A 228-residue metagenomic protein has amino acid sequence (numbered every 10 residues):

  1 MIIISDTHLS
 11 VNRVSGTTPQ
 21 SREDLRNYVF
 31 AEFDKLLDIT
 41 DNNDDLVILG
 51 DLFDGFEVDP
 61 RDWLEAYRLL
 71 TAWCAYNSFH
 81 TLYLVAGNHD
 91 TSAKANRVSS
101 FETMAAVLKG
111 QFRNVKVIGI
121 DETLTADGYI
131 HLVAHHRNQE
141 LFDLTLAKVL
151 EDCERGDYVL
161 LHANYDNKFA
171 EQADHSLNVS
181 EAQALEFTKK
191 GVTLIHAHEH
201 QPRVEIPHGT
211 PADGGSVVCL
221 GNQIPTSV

Functional and structural regions predicted by a protein language model:
M1-E65, L69, S78, L144-G156: N-terminal active-site segment of His-dependent metallophosphoesterases
M1-I2, L9, E122-L132, C153-Y158 (+1 more regions): Beta-strand-turn-beta hairpins that frame and shape the catalytic cleft of phosphate-ester-processing enzymes
I4-S5, D45-D51, T81-N88, K116-I120 (+4 more regions): Active-site neighborhood of phospho(di)ester-bond hydrolases with catalytic His/Asp-centered motifs
T7-N12, N43-R61, H80-N96, D157 (+1 more regions): Active-site neighborhood of divalent metal-dependent phosphoester/pyrophosphate hydrolases
S15, G50-L70, A86-G110, E171 (+1 more regions): Metal-dependent catalytic neighborhoods of phosphoester/phosphodiester hydrolases
N96-A147: An acidic, phosphate/nucleotide-engaging active-site surface
R137-A147, E151-G191: Active-site-proximal segments of metal-dependent phosphoesterases and phosphodiesterases across multiple
E171-V228: Conserved beta-sheet core of the metallophosphoesterase superfamily
